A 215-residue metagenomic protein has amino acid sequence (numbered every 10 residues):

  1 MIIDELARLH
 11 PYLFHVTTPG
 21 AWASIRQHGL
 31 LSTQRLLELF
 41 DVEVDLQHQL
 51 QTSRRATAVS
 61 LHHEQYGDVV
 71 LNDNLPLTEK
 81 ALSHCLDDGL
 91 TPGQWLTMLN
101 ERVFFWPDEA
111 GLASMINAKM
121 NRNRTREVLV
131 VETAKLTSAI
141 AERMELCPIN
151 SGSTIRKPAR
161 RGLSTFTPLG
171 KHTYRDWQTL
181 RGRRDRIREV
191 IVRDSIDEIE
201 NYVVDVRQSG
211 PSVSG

Functional and structural regions predicted by a protein language model:
M1-F40: Short, extreme N-terminal leader segments that mark the start of a protein/domain
I2-L9, A23, D41-V103, P107-G215: Conserved NAD+-utilizing ADP-ribose enzyme module
